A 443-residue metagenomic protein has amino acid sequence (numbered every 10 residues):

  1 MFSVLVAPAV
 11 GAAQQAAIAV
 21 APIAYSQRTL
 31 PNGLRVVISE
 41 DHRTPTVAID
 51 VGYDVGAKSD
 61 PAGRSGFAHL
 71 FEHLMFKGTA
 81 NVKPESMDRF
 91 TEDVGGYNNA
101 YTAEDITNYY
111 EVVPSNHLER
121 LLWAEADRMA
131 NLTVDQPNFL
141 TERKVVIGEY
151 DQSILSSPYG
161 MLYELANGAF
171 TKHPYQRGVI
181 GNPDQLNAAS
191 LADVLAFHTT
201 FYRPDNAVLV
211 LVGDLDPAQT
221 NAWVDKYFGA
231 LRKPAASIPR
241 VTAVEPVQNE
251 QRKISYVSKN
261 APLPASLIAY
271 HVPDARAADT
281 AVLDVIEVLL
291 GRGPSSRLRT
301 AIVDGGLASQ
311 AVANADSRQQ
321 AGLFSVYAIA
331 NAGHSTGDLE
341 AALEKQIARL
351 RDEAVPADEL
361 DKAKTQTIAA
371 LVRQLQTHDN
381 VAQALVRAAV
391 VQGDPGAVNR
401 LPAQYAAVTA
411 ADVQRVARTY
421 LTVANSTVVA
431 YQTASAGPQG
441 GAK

Functional and structural regions predicted by a protein language model:
M1-P8: Bacterial N-terminal signal peptides
A12-D50, D54-A57, N81-N116, Q152-N206 (+6 more regions): Non-catalytic beta-strand/loop surface segments
G56-R64: Short pre-active-site segment immediately N-terminal to the catalytic Zn-binding motif
S65-T79: Active-site SXXK
E119-R120, P217-N221, A278, H334-D338: Short, conserved charged micro-motifs
A126-Q136, Y227-A235, E344-V355: A common structural junction motif
